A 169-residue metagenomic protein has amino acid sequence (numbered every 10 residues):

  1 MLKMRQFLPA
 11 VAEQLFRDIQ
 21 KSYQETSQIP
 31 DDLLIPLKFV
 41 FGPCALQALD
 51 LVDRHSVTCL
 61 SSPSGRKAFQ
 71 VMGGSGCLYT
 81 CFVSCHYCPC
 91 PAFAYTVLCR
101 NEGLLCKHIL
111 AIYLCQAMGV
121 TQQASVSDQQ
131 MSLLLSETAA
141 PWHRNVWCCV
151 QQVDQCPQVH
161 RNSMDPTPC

Functional and structural regions predicted by a protein language model:
M1-C169: Long, low-complexity, compositionally biased intrinsically disordered regions
